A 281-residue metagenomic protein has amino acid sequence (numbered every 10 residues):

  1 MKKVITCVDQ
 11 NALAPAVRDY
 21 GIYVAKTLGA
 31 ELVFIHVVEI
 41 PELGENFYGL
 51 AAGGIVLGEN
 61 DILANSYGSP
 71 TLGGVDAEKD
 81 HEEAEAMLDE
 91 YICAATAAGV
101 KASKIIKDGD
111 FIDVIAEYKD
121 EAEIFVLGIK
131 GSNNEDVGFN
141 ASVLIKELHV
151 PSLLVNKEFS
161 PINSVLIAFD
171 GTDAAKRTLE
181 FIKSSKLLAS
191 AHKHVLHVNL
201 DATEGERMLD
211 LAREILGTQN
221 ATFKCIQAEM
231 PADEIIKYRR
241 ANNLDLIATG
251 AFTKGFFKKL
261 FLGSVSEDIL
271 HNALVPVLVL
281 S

Functional and structural regions predicted by a protein language model:
M1-K2, S281: Absolute protein N-terminus
K2-S69, S160-C225, L244: Small/aliphatic-rich secondary-structure junction motif
A14, Y20, T27, K104 (+2 more regions): Gly/Ser-rich helix-loop-strand patches that form or flank binding pockets for ribonucleotide-derived cofactors
G21, Y91, I115, I182 (+3 more regions): Aromatic/hydrophobic pocket-lining residues that form π-stacking "cages" and hydrophobic walls in ligand
I35-V37, I105-G109, V155, L196-V198 (+2 more regions): Conserved beta-strand termini and adjacent loop/short-helix elements that scaffold enzyme active sites in alpha/beta
L50, T71-F125, G217-I247, A251-L260 (+1 more regions): Structural beta-alpha unit
M87, Y91, N140, L144 (+2 more regions): A general structural detector for well-ordered alpha-helical segments in enzyme core domains, enriched
I92, T96-K101, E135-S142, I162-F169 (+1 more regions): Acidic/glycine-enriched edge-of-secondary-structure segments
